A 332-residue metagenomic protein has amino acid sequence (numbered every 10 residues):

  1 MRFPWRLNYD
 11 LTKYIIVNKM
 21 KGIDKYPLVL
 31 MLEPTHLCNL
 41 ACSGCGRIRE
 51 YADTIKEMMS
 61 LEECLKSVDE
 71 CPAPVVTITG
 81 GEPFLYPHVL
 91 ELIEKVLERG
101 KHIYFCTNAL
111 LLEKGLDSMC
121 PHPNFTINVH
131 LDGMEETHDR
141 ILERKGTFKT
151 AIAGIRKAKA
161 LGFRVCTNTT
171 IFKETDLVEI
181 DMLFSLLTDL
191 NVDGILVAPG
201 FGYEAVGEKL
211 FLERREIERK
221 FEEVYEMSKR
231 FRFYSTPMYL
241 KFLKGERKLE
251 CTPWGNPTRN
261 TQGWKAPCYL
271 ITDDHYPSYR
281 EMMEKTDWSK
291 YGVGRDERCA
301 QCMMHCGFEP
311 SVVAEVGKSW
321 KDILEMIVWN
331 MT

Functional and structural regions predicted by a protein language model:
R2-S118, H122-P123, E315, E325 (+1 more regions): Conserved alpha-helical substructure of the radical SAM core
Y51, E82, G133, F201 (+1 more regions): Flexible, active-site-proximal loop/turn residues at the rims of small-molecule/cofactor binding pockets and catalytic
A52, E113, E136, T175 (+2 more regions): Generic structural signal for helix capping and beta-alpha/helix-loop junctions
M59, R99, P123, N128-D132 (+5 more regions): Radical SAM enzyme [4Fe-4S]-AdoMet core and its adjacent flexible, acidic and glycine-rich loops/tails across
C64, I217, Y279-M282: Hydrophobic/aromatic residues in well-formed alpha-helices
R232-T332: Accessory C-terminal segments flanking Radical SAM cores
